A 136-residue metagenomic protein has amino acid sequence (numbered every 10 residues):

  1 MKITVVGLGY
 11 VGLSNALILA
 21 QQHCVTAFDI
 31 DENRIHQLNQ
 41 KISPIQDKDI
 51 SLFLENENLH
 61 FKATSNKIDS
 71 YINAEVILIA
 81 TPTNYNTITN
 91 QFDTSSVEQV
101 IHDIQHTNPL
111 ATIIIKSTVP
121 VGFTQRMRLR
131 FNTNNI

Functional and structural regions predicted by a protein language model:
M1-I42: NAD(P)+-binding Rossmann beta1-loop-alpha1 motif at the extreme N-terminus of oxidoreductases
K2, C24, H60-K62, N135: Conserved beta-strand segments of alpha/beta enzyme cores
V6, I18, S70, T83 (+1 more regions): N-terminal glycine-rich phosphate-binding loop for ADP-containing cofactors
A20-H23, N58, N108, F131: A structural signal for short coil/turn segments at secondary-structure junctions
P44-D49: Peri-membrane helix termini and adjoining interfacial loops of integral membrane proteins
I50-E75: A structured beta-alpha segment of the ubiquitous adenosine-cofactor-binding alpha/beta core
I77-I79, I115: Redox-cofactor binding/interface segments in oxidoreductases and associated redox assembly factors
N84-I136: Rossmann-like NAD(P)(H) cofactor-binding subdomain of soluble oxidoreductases
